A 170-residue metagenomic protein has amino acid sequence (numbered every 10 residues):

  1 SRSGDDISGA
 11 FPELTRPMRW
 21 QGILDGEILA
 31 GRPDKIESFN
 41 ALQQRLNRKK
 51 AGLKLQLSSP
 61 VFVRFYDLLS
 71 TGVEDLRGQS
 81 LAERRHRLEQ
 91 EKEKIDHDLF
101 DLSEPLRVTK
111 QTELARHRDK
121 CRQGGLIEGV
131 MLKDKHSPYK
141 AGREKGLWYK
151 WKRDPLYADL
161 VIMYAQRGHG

Functional and structural regions predicted by a protein language model:
S1-G170: Catalytic cores of nucleic-acid ligases and guanylyltransferases
